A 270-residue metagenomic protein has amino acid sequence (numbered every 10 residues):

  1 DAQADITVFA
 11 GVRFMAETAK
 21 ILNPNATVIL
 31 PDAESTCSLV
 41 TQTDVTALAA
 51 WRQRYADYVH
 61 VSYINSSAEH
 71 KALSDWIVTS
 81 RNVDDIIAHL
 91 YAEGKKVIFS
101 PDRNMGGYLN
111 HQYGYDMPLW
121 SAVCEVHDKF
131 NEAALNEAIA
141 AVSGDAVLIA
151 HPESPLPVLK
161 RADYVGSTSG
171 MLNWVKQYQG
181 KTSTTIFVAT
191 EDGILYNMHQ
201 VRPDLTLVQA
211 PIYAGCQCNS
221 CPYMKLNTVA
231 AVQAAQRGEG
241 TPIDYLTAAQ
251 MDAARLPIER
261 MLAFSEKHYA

Functional and structural regions predicted by a protein language model:
D1-A189, I194-A270: Active-site loop-to-helix "anion-binding N-cap" substructures in soluble metabolic enzymes
